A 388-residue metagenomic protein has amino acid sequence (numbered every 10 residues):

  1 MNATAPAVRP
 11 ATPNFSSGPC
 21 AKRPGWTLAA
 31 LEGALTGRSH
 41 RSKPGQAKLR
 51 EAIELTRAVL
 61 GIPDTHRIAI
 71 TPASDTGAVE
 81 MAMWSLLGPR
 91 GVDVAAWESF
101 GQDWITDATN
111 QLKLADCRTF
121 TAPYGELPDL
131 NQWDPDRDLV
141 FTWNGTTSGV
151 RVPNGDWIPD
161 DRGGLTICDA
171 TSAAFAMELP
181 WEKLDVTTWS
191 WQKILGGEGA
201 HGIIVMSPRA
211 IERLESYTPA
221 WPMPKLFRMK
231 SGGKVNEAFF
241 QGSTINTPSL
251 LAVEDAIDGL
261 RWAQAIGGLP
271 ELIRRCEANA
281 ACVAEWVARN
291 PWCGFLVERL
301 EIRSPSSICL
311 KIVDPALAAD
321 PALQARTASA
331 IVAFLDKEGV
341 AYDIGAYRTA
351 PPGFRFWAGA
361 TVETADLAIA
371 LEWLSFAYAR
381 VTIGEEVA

Functional and structural regions predicted by a protein language model:
M1-K43: N-terminal "arm"/small-domain region of PLP-dependent enzymes with the aminotransferase-like
A29-M81, S85, W97, Q102-D107 (+1 more regions): Conserved N-terminal alpha-helix of the aminotransferase class I/II PLP-enzyme fold
G77, S85-L139: PLP-dependent aminotransferase-like
P123-F175, V186: Active-site phosphate-binding strand-loop segment of PLP-dependent enzymes
W181-Q192, G202: Conserved active-site segment immediately N-terminal to the catalytic lysine that forms the internal aldimine
Q192-W286, R299: Active-site C-terminal subdomain of aminotransferase-like
G294-F334: Conserved PLP-binding catalytic core of the aspartate aminotransferase-like
R348-A388: PLP-dependent enzyme catalytic core of the Aspartate aminotransferase-like
